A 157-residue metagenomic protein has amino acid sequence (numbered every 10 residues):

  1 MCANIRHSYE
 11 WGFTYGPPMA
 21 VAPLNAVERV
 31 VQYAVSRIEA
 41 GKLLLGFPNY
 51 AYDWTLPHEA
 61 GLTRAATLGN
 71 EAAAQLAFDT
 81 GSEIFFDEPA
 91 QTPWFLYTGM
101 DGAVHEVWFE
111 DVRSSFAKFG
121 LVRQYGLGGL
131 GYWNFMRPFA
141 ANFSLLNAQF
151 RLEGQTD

Functional and structural regions predicted by a protein language model:
M1-A77: Substrate-binding surface in catalytic domains of secreted glycosidases
A20-V27, W108-S115, F143: Solvent-exposed, acidic/flexible segments
V27-V35, F119, F143-R151: Generic structural signal for well-ordered alpha-helices, preferentially at hydrophobic/aromatic core positions
K42-L121, N147-D157: Glycan-binding loop/region signatures in secreted carbohydrate-active enzymes
L44-G46, G128-N134: Conserved active-site loop/cleft motifs that coordinate metal ions or position small ligands
K118-G131: Conserved, well-ordered alpha-helix/loop/beta-strand core segments that scaffold catalytic motifs
F135-A141: Acidic-and-aromatic substrate-binding clefts and catalytic sites of carbohydrate-active enzymes
